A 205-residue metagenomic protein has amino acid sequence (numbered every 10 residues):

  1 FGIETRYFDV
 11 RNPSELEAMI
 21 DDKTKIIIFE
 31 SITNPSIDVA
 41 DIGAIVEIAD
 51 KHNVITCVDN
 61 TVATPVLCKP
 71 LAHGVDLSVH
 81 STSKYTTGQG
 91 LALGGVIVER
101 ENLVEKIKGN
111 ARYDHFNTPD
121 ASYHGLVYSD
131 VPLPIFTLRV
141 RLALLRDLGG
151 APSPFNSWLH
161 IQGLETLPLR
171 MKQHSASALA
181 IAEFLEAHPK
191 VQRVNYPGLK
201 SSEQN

Functional and structural regions predicted by a protein language model:
F1-A187, N195, S201: Conserved PLP-enzyme active-site core in the AAT-like
K190: Hard-cation-handling environments
E203-N205: Charged, often glycine-rich, active-site loop that binds/positions anionic groups
